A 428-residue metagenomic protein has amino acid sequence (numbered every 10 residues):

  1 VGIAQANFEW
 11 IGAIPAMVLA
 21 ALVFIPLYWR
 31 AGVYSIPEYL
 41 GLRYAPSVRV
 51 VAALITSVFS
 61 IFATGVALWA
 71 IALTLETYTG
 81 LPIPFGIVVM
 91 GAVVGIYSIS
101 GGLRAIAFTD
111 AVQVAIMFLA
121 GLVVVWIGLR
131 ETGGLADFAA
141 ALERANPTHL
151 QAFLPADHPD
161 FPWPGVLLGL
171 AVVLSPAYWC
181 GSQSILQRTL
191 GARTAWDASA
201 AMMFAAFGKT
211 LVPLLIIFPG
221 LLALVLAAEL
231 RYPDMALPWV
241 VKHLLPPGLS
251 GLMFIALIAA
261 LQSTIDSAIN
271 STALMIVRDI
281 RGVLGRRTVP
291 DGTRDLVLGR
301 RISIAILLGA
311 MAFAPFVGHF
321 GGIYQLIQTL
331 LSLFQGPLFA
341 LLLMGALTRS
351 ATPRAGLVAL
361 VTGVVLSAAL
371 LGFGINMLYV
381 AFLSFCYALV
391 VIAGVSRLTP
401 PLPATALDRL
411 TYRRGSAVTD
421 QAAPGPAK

Functional and structural regions predicted by a protein language model:
V1-K428: Membrane-embedded helix-loop-helix hairpins and adjacent transmembrane boundary segments in multi-pass transporters
